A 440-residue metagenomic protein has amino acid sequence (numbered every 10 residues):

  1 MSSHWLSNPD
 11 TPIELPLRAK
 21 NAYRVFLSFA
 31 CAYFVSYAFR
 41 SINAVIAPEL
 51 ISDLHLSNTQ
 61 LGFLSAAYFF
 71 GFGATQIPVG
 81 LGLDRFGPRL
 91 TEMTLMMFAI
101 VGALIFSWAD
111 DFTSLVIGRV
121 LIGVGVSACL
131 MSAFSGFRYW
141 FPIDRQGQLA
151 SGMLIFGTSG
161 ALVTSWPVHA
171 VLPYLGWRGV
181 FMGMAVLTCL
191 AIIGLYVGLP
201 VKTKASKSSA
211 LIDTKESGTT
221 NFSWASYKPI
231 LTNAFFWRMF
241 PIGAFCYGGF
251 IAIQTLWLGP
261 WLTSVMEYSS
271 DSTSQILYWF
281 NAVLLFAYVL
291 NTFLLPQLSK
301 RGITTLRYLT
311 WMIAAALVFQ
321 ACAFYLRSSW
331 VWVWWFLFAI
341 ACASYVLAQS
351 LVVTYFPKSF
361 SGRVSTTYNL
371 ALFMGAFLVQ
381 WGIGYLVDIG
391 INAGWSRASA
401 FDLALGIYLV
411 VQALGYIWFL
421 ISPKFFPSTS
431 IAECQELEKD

Functional and structural regions predicted by a protein language model:
P9-R18, T203-F240, L437-D440: Juxtamembrane intracellular "pre-TM" segments in multi-pass secondary transporters
R24-N58, I253-G259, V379-I383: Extracytoplasmic
N43-A44, N233-T292, A376-G384: Extracytoplasmic gate region of multi-pass secondary transporters
A74-T113: Conserved MFS/SLC helix-loop-helix module at the cytosolic interface between two early adjacent transmembrane helices
T75-G87, Y288-I303, V387: Helix-to-loop junctions at the C-terminal end of transmembrane segments in multipass secondary transporters
F98, G102, T113-L121, S329-L337: Paired small-residue
G118-F156: Cytoplasmic helix-loop-helix junction between adjacent transmembrane helices in 12-TM secondary transporters
G152-K204: Helix-loop-helix hairpin linking two adjacent transmembrane segments in secondary transporters
